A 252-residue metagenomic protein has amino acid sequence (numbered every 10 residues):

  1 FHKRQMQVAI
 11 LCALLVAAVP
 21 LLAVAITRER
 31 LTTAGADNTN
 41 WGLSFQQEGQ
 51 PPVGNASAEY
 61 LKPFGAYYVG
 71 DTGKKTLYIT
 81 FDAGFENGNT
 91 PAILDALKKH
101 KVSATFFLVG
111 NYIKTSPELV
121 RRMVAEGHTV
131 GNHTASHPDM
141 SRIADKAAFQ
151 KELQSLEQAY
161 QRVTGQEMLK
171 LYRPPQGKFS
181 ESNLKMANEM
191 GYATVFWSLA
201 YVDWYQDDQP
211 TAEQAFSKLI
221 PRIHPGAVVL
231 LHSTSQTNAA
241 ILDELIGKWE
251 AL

Functional and structural regions predicted by a protein language model:
F1-T80, E86-L94, K99, Q214 (+1 more regions): N-terminal pre-catalytic segment of deacetylase/amide-hydrolase enzymes
I10-L14, M140, S180, A239: Enrichment for repetitive, rod-forming helical segments
K75-L77, N87-N89, I93, K98-E213 (+2 more regions): Metal-dependent polysaccharide deacetylase catalytic core of the NodB/CE4 family, i.e., the active-site-bearing domain
I223-L252: Catalytic grooves of carbohydrate-active enzymes
